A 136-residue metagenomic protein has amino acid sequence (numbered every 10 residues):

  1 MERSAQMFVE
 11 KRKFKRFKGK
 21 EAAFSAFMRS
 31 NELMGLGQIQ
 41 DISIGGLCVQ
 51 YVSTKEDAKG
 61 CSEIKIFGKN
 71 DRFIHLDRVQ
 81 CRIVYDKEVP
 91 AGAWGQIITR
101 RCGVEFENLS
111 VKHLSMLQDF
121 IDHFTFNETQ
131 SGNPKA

Functional and structural regions predicted by a protein language model:
M1-I42, L47-K55, Q118-A136: N-terminal helix initiation/capping motif
K15, E56-A58, F73-H75, G95-T99: A generic structural micro-feature
A22-M28, G60-D77: Short conserved beta-strand and strand-loop elements enriched in small hydrophobics with frequent Asp/Gly
L36-G37, D77-D86: Short beta-strand-centered aromatic/proline hotspots
D41, I83-Y85, N108: A residue-level detector for short acidic-glycine micro-motifs
L47-Y51, K87-E105: Short, solvent-exposed secondary-structure boundary/capping segments
S62-I64, V79-C81, R100-C102: Hydrophobic residues positioned within well-ordered beta-strands of beta-sheet architectures
E105-N108, L114-Q118: Well-ordered alpha/beta subsegment
